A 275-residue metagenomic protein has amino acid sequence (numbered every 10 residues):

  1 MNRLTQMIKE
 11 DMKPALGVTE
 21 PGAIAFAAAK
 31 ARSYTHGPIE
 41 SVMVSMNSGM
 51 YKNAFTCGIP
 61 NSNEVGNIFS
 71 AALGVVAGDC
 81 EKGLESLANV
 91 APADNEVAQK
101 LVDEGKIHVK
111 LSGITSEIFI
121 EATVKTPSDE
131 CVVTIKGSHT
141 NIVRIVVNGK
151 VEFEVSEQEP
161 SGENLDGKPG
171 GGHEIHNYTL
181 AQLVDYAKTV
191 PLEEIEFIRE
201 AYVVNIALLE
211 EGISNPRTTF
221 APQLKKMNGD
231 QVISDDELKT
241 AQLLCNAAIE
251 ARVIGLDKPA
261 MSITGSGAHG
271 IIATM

Functional and structural regions predicted by a protein language model:
M1-G22, F26, Q99-D103: Short, Gly/Pro- and small/polar-rich lid/capping loops
M1-T5, H36-M50, E237-L256: Acidic-glycine-rich active-site phosphate/pyrophosphate-binding loop
K9-V18, K52-S62, L256-S266: A short glycine/serine-rich beta->alpha loop
P21-G37, G270-M275: Alpha-helical support elements that line or immediately flank enzyme active sites and cofactor-binding pockets
A31, E85-A98: Alpha/propeptide regions of enzymes that mature by internal proteolysis
E40-G83, N95-I107: A structural-propensity feature for long, helix-poor, extended segments
E104-G255: Signature of multi-pass transmembrane helix bundles
